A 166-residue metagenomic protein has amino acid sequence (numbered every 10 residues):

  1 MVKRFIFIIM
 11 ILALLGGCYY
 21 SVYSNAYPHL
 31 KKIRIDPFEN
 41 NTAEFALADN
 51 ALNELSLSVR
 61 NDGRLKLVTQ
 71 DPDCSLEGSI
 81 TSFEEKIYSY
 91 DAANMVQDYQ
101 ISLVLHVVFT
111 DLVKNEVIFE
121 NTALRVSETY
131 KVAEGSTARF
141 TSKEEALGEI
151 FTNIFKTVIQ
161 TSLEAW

Functional and structural regions predicted by a protein language model:
M1-G17: Sec-dependent bacterial lipoprotein signal peptides
G16-L57, N61-P72, V113, Q160-W166: A structural "domain/chain start" motif
N25, H29-K31, S56, L124 (+1 more regions): Acidic, proline/glycine-rich low-complexity intrinsically disordered segments
P37-E44, T137-L147: Second-shell loop/turn segments in exported
D62-G63, E77-A123, S127-T141, K156: Surface-exposed short loop/turn segments
F140-W166: Compositionally biased, intrinsically disordered linkers/stalks adjacent to structured regions
